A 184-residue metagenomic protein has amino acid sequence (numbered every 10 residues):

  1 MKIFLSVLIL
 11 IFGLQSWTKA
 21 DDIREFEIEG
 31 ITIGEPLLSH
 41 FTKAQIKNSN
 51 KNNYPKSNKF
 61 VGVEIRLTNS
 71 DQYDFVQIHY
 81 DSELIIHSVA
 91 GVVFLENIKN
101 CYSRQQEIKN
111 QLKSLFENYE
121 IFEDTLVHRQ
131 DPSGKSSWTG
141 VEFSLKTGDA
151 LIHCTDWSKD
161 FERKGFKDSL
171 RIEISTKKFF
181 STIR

Functional and structural regions predicted by a protein language model:
F4-Q15: Sec-dependent N-terminal signal peptides
I11, N69, Y80-S82, P132-G134 (+1 more regions): Sterically constrained small-residue positions within well-ordered secondary structures of folded domains
A20-V61, S88-R184: Non-cytosolic coordination micro-motifs
V61-I85: Compositionally biased P/S/T/G-rich terminal and signal peptide-adjacent segments that lie outside catalytic cores
